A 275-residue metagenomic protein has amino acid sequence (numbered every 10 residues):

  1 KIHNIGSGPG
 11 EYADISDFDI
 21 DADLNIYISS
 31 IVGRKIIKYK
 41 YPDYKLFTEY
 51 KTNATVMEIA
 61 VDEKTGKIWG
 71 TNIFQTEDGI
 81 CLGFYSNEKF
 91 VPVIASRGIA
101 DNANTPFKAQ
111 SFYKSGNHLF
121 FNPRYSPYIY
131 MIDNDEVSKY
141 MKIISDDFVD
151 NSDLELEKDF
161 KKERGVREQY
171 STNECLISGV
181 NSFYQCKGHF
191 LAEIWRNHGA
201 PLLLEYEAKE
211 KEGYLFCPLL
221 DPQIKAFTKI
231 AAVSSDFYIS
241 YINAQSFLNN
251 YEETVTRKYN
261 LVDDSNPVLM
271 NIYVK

Functional and structural regions predicted by a protein language model:
K1-D23, I28: Blade-loop segments of beta-propeller domains
I2-G10, K45-K51, V91-N102, K139 (+2 more regions): A short beta-strand motif characteristic of beta-propeller blades
Y12-D17, S29-I80, V93-D101: Asp-box/WD-like beta-propeller blade repeats and closely related beta-sheet repeat scaffolds
A13-F18, A54-D62, A103-S111, I177-S182 (+1 more regions): Repeated scaffold domains used in trafficking and secretory/extracellular systems, primarily beta-propellers
I20-D23, V61-T65, K114-G116, Q185-K187 (+1 more regions): Residue-level detector of Asp-centered blade-edge/turn motifs that repeat once per structural unit in beta-propeller
G33-I37, T76-G83, S126-Y130, H198-E205 (+2 more regions): Structural motif
K40-Y44, Y85-K89, I132-E136, Y206-E210 (+1 more regions): Short loop/turn segments that connect beta-strands within beta-propeller blades
Y140-T172, I177, A208-S235, L248: Conserved blade-ending motifs and adjacent loop-strand segments that build the rim/top face of beta-propeller domains
